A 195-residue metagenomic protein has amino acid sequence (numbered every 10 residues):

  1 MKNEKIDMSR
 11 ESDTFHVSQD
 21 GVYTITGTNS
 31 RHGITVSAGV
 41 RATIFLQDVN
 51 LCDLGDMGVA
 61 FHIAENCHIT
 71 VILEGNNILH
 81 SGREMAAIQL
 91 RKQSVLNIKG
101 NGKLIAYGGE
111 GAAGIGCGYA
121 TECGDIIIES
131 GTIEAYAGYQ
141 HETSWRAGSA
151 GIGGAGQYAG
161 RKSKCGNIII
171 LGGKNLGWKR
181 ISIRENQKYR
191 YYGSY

Functional and structural regions predicted by a protein language model:
M1-Y195: A composition-driven surface/loop motif
